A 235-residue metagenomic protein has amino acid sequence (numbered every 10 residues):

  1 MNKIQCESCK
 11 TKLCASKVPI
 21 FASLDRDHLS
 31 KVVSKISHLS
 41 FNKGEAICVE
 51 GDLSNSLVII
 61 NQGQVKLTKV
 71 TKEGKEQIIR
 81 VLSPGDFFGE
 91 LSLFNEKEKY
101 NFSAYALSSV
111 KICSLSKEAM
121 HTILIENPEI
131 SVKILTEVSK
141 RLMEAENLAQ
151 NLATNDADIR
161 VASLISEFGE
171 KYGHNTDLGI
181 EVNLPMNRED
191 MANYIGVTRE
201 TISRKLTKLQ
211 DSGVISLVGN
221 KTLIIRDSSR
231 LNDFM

Functional and structural regions predicted by a protein language model:
M1-K43, S92-N95, E126: Cyclic nucleotide-binding regulatory module and flanking cytosolic helices
I20, E45-S108: Cyclic nucleotide-binding regulatory domains
L29, R80-M143: Cyclic-nucleotide recognition modules
L57, V81, A106, S114 (+2 more regions): Short aromatic/basic micro-patch
Q64, S109-K111, V214, K221-T222: Structural motif
I125-G196: Polybasic "coupling" helices that flank or enter modular domains
E170-M235: Phosphate-/nucleic-acid-contacting segments
